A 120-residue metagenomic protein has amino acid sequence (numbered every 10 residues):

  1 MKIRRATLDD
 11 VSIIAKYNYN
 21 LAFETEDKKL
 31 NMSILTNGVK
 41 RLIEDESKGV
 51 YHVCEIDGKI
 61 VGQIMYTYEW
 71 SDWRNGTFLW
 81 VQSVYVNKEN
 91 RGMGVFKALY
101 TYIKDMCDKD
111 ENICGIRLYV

Functional and structural regions predicted by a protein language model:
M1-I3: Extreme N-terminal starter segment of soluble prokaryotic enzymes
R5-S12, K16-G76, Q82, Y100 (+1 more regions): Acetyl-CoA-dependent GNAT
A6, V84-V86, V120: Hydrophobic adenine-recognition pocket in adenosine-nucleotide-binding enzymes
F23, E89-N90: A short acidic, helix-capping loop that chelates divalent metal ions and anchors anionic groups
D45-E46, N87, D110: Acidic-histidine catalytic/liganding microenvironments
V86, G92-D105: Conserved acetyl-CoA-binding loop-helix of GNAT-fold acetyltransferases
C107-V120: Conserved GNAT acetyl-CoA-binding A-motif
